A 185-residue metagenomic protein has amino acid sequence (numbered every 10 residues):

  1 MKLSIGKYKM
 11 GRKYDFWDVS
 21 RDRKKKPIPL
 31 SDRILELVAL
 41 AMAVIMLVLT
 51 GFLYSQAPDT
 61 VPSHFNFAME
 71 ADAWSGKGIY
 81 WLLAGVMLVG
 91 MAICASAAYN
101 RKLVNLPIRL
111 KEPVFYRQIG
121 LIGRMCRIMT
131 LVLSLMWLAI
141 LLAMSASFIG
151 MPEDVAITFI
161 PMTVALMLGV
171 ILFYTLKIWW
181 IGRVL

Functional and structural regions predicted by a protein language model:
G6-K7, L53-Y54, G90-R109, F173-G182: Membrane-water interface of transmembrane alpha-helices
G11-Y14, L103-Q118: Juxtamembrane inter-helical linkers in multi-pass membrane proteins
V19-S31, M69, F115-Q118: Cytosolic juxtamembrane amphipathic/interface segments immediately preceding and feeding into a transmembrane helix
K26-A43: Alpha-helical transmembrane segments and their helix-start/interface "positive-inside/aromatic belt" motifs in integral
L35-L40, F52, I93-A98, G123-M136: Select subsegments of transmembrane alpha-helices in polytopic membrane proteins, especially boundary-proximal
A39-A41, W74-C94, F159-L168: Alpha-helical transmembrane segments
L47-L49, L131-G150: Alpha-helical transmembrane segments and their membrane-interface junctions in multi-pass membrane proteins
T50-L82: Active-site and channel-lining beta-strand-loop segments that bind or position nucleotide-derived/phosphorylated
